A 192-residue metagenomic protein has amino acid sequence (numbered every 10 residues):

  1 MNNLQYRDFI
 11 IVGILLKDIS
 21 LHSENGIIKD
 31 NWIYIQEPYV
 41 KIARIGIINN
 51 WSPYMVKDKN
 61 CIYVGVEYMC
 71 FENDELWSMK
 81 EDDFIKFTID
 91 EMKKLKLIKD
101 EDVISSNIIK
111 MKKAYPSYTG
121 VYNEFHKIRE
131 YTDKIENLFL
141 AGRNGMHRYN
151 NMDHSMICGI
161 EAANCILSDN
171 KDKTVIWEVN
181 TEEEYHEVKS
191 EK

Functional and structural regions predicted by a protein language model:
M1-D82, K86-L97, T174-E184: Mid-domain catalytic core of redox enzymes that form a hydrophobic substrate pocket/lid adjacent to a catalytic redox
N2-N3, S20-S23, S52, S78 (+6 more regions): Generic serine detector
R7-F9, I27-D30, Y39-Y54, D100-K134 (+1 more regions): FAD/FMN-dependent oxidoreductases across multiple families
Y63, Y68-M69, T88-K94, I98-D102 (+1 more regions): A short, terminal or domain-edge coil/loop segment
F71-N73, K113-A114, G145-H147: Short Gly/Pro-enriched loop/turn and capping motifs at secondary-structure junctions
I109, Y118-K192: C-terminal lid/capping helical subdomain adjacent to the catalytic/cofactor pocket in oxidative enzymes
